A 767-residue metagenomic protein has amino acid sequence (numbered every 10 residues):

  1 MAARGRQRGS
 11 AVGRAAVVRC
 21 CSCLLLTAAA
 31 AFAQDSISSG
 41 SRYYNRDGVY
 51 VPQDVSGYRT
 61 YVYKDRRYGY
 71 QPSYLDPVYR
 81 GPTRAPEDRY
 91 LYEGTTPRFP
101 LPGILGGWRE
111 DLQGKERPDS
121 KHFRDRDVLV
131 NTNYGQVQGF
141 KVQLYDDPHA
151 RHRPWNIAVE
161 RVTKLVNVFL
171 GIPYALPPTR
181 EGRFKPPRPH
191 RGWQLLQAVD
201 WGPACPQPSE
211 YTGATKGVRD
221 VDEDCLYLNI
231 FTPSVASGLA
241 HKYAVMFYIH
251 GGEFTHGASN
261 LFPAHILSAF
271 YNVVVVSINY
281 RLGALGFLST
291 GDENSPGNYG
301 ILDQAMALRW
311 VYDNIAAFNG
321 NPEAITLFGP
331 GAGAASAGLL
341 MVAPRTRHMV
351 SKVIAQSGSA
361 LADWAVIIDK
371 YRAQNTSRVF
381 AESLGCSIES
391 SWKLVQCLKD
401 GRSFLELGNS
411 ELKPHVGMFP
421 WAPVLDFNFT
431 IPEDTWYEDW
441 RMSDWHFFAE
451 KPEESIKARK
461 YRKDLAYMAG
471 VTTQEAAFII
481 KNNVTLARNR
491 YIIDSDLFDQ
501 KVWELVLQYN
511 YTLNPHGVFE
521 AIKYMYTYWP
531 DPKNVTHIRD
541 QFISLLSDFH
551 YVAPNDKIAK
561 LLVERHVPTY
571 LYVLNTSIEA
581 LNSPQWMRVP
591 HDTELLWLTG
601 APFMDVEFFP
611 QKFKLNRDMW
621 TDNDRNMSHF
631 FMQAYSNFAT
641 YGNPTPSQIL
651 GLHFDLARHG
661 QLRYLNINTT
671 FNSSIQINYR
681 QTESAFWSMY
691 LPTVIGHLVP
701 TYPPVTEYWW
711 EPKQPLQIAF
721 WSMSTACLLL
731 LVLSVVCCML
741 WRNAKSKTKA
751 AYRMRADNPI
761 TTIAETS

Functional and structural regions predicted by a protein language model:
M1-G13: N-terminal secretory signal peptides that target proteins for export/translocation
G13-A33, G171: Cleavable N-terminal signal peptides of Sec/SRP-targeted secreted and luminal proteins
D35-Y299, P322, F609-F631, A639-I649 (+2 more regions): Non-catalytic accessory segments of hydrolases
D65, T215-S391, I456-I480, V567 (+1 more regions): Serine-hydrolase-like catalytic core of hydrolytic proteins
A365, F404-D622, A719-V735: Substrate-gating cap/lid region and adjacent catalytic-acid/histidine neighborhood within extracellular/lumenal
N643-T645, L733-K749: Transmembrane-helix exit/juxtamembrane "anchor" motif
K747-S767: Cytosolic C-terminal tails of single-pass type I membrane
